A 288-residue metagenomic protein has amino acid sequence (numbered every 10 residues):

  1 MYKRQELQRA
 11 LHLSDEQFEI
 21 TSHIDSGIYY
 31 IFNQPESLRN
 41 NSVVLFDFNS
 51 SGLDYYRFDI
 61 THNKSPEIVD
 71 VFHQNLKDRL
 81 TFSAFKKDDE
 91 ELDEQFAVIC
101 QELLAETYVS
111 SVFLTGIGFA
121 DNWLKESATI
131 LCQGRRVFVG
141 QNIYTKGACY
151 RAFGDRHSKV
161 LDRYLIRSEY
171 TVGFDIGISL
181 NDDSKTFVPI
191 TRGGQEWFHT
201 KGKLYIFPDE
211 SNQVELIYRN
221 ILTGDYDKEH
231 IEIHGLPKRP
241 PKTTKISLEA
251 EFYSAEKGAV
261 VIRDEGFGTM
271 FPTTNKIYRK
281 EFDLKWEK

Functional and structural regions predicted by a protein language model:
M1-L45, Q133, D183-F252, I262-K288: Nucleotide/phosphate-binding catalytic cleft detector across ATP-hydrolyzing and phosphate-transferring enzymes
K3, Q101-T129, Q141: Glycine-rich phosphate-binding loops at beta-strand->alpha-helix junctions
K3-R4, Y29-N33, L53-F58, A120-S127: A short acidic (Asp/Glu
R9-E19, Y108-V109, E126-I143, A148: Structural alpha-beta junctions
F18-P35, V137-L180: Glycine-rich phosphate-binding/hydrolytic loop that grips phosphoryl groups
G27-Q34, E90-Y108: Phosphate/ATP-binding catalytic cores across multiple sugar-kinase/actin-like superfamilies, primarily ASKHA
S37-D54, D59-T61, G116-F119, R167-G173 (+1 more regions): A short acidic Gly-Thr/Ser loop motif
R57-E90, M270-W286: Short glycine-rich, Thr/Ser-proximal phosphate-binding strand/loop in the N-terminal lobe of ATP-dependent enzymes
